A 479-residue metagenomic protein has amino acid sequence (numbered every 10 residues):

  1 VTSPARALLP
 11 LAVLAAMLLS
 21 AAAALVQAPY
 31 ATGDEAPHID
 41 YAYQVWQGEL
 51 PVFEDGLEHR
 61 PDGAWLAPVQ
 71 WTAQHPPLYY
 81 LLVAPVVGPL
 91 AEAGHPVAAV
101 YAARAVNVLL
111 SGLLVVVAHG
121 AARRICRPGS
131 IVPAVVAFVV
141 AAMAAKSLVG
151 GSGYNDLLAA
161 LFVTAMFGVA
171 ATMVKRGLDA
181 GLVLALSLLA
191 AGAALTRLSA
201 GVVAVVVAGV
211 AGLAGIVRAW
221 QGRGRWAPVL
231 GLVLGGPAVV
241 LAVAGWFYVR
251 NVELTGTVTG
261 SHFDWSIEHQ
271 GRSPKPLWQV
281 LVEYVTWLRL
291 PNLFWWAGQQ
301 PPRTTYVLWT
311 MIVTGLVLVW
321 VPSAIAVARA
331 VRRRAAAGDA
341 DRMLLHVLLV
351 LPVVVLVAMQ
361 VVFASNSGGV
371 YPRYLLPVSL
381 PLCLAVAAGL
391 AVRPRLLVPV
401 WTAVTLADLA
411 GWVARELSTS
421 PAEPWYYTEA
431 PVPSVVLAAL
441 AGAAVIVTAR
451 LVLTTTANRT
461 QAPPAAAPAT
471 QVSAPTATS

Functional and structural regions predicted by a protein language model:
P4-A36, Y43-F53, G63, A67 (+4 more regions): Transmembrane signal-anchor helices characteristic of membrane glycosylation enzymes that use polyprenol
G33, V106-L109, F138-A165, A170 (+2 more regions): Multi-pass, polyprenyl lipid-linked donor-dependent membrane glycosyltransferases
A93-V97, A118-A142, L161: Transmembrane-helix signature of polytopic, membrane-embedded enzymes that assemble or transfer cell-envelope glycans
Y101-C126, A165: Transmembrane-helix motifs of polytopic, lipid-linked glycan transferases
R123-C126, M166-A185, A193, G215-R218: Membrane-interface transmembrane helices that cradle and orient dolichyl/undecaprenyl
K175, V203-V240, R333-R334: Perimembrane helix-loop-helix junctions
G231-L232, T304-L308, P394-S479: Transmembrane helical bundles and short interhelical boundary loops of multi-pass, membrane-embedded
T255-R329, A422, Y426-E429: Membrane-lumen/periplasm interface segments of multi-pass, membrane-embedded glycan/lipid transferases
